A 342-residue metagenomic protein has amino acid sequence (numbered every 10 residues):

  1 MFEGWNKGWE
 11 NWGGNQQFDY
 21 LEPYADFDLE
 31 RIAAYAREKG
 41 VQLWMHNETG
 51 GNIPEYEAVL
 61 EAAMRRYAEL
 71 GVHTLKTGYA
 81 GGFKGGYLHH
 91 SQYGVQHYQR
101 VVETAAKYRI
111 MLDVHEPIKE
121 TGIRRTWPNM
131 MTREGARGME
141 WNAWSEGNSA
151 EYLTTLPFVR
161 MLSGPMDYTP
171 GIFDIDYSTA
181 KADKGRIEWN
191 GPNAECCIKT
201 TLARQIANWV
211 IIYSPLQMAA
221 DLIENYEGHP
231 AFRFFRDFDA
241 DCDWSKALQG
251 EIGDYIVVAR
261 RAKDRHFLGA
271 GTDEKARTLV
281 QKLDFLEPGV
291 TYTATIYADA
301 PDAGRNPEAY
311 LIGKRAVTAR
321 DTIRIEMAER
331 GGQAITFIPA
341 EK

Functional and structural regions predicted by a protein language model:
E3-E195: Aromatic- and carboxylate-enriched substrate-binding clefts and catalytic-loop regions of carbohydrate-active enzymes
L112, I211, L268: Conserved, mostly hydrophobic/aromatic
A203-A247: Catalytic cores of secreted or luminal carbohydrate-active enzymes
S245-L248, V257-V258, I312-K314, T322-I325: Beta-strand-rich interaction surfaces with strong enrichment in secreted/lumenal proteins
E251-P288, Q333-A334: Carbohydrate-binding surface patches
L286-A300: Solvent-exposed beta-hairpin/edge-strand motifs
I296-R320: Solvent-exposed beta-strand/loop surfaces of large extracellular or lumenal domains
K314-K342: C-terminal beta-strand-rich structural cap/linker in extracellular carbohydrate-active enzymes
